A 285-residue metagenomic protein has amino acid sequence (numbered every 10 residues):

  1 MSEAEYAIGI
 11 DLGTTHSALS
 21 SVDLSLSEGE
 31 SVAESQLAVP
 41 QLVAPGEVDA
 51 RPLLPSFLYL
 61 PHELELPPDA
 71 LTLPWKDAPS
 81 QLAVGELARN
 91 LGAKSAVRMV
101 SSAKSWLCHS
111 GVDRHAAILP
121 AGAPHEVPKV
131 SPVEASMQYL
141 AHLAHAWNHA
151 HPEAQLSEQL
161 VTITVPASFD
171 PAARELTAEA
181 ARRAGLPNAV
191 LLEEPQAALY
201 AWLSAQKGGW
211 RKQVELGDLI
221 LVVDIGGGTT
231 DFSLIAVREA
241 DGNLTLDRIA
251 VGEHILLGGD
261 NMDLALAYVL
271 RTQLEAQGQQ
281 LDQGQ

Functional and structural regions predicted by a protein language model:
S2-G29, K207-R248: Gly/Thr-rich phosphate-binding beta-strand-loop-beta motif of the actin/hexokinase/Hsp70
T14, D23, H62, A167 (+1 more regions): Residues that form ligand- and interface-recognition hot spots within folded domains
A18-L19, E28-S31, E65-A70, A172-A173 (+2 more regions): Switch/connector loops and helix/strand junctions flanking conserved nucleotide-binding motifs in nucleotide-processing
S20-Q41, S233-L256, A265, V269 (+1 more regions): Basic, amphipathic juxtamembrane/active-site segments that coordinate anionic phosphate or diphosphate groups
V32-R183, L264-Q285: Phosphate-binding loop and its immediate beta->loop->alpha context in nucleotide/phosphate-handling enzymes
P45-D49, V190-Q196, L256-G258: Active-site nucleophile and cofactor-binding loops and adjacent substrate-binding regions of central metabolic enzymes
H145-Q155, L160, A167-F169, T177-L221 (+2 more regions): Hydrophobic, small-residue-rich alpha-helical packing segments that form membrane-like cores
S168, A172, V190, I220-L221 (+2 more regions): Alpha-helix capping and helix-loop boundary segments enriched in small/acidic/polar residues
